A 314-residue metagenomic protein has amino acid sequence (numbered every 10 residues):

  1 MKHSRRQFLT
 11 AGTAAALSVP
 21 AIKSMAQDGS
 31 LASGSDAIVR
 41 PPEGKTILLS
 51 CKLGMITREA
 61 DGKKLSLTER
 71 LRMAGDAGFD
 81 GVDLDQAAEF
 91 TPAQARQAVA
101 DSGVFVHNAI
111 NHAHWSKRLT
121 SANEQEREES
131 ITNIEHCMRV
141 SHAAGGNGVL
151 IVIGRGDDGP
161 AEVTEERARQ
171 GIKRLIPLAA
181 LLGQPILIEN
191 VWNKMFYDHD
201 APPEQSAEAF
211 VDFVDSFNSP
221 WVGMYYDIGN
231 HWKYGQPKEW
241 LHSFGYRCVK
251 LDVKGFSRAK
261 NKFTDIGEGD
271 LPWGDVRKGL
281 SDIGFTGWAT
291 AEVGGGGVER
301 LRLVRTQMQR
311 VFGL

Functional and structural regions predicted by a protein language model:
M1-G78, G145-N147, D198, A207-L314: Histidine-acidic metal/acid-base catalytic patches
A11-A21, P41, F105, T120-Y226 (+1 more regions): Active-site acidic/histidine proton-transfer and metal-coordination neighborhood in alpha/beta enzyme cores
M55-T57, A88, H112-W115, I153-D157 (+4 more regions): Active-site-proximal loop/turn and secondary-structure-junction residues that shape catalytic pockets, frequently
R70, A95, C137, L175 (+1 more regions): Aromatic/hydrophobic pocket-lining residues that form π-stacking "cages" and hydrophobic walls in ligand
D83-A100, G159: Glycine-rich, proline-tolerant flexible connector loops at the mouths of alpha/beta enzymes
F90, V99-E124: Mid-chain, structured segments of secreted extracytoplasmic proteins
